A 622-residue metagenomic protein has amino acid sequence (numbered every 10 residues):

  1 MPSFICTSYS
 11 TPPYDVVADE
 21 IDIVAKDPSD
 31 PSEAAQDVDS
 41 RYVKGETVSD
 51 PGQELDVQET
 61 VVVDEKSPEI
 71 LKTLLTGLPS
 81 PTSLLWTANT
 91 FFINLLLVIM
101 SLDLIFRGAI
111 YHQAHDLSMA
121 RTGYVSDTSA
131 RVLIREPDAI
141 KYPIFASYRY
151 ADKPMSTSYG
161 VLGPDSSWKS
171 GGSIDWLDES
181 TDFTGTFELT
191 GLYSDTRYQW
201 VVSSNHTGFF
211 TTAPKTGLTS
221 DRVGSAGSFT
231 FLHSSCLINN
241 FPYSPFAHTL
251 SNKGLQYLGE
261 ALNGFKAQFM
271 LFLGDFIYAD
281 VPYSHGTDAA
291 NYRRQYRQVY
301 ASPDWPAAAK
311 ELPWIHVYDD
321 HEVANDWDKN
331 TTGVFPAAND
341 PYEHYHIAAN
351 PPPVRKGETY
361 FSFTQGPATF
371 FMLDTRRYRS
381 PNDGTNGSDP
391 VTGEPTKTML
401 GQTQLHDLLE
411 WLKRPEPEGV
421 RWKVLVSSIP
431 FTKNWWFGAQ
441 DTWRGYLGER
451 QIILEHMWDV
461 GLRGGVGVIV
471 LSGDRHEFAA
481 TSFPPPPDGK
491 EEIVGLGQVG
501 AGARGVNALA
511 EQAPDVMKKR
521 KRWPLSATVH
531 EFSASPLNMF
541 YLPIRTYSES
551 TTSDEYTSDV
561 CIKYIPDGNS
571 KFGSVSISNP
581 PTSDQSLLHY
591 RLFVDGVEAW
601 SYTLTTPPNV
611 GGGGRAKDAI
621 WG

Functional and structural regions predicted by a protein language model:
M1-G622: Metal-dependent phosphoester/phosphodiester hydrolase catalytic core
